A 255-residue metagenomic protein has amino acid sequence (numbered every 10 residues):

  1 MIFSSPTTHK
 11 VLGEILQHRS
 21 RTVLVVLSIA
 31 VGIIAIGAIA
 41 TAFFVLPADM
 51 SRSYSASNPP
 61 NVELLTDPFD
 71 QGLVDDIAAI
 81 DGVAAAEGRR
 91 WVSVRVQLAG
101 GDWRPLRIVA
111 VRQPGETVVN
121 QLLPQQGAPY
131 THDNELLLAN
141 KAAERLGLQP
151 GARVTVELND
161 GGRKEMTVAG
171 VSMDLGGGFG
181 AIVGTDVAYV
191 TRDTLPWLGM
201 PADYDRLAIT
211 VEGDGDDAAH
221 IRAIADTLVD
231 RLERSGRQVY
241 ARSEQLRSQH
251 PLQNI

Functional and structural regions predicted by a protein language model:
M1-I255: Membrane transport/envelope proteins' first extracytoplasmic loop
